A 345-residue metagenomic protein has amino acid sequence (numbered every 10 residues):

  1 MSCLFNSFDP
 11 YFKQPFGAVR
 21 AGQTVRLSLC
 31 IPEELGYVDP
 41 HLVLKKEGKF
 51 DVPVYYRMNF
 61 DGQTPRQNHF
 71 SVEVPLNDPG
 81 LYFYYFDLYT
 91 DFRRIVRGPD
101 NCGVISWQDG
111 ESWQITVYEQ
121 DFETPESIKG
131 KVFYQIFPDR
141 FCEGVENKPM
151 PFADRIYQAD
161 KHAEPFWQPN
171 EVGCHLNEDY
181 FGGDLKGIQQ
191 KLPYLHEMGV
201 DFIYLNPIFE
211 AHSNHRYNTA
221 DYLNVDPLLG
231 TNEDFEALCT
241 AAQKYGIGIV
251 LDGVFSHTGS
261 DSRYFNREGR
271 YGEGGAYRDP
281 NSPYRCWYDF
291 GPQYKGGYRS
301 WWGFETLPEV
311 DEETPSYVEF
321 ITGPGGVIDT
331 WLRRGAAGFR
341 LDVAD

Functional and structural regions predicted by a protein language model:
M1-K131: Glycan-association/targeting regions that enable binding to alpha-glucans and other polysaccharides
A21, D78, P125-I128, F133 (+4 more regions): Generic detector of ordered secondary-structure context
T24-R26, H69-S71, L81-F83, K129-F133 (+5 more regions): Extracellular structured ligand-interaction cores
C30, K45-E47, D139, L205-I208: Acidic/polar N-terminal loop/beta-strand segments that form early-domain functional surfaces
E123-P125, Q135, T231: Generic detector of contiguous secondary-structure segments
F137-D201, I208-R334: Substrate-binding/active-site clefts of carbohydrate-active enzymes
A344: Aromatic- and carboxylate-enriched substrate-binding clefts and catalytic-loop regions of carbohydrate-active enzymes
